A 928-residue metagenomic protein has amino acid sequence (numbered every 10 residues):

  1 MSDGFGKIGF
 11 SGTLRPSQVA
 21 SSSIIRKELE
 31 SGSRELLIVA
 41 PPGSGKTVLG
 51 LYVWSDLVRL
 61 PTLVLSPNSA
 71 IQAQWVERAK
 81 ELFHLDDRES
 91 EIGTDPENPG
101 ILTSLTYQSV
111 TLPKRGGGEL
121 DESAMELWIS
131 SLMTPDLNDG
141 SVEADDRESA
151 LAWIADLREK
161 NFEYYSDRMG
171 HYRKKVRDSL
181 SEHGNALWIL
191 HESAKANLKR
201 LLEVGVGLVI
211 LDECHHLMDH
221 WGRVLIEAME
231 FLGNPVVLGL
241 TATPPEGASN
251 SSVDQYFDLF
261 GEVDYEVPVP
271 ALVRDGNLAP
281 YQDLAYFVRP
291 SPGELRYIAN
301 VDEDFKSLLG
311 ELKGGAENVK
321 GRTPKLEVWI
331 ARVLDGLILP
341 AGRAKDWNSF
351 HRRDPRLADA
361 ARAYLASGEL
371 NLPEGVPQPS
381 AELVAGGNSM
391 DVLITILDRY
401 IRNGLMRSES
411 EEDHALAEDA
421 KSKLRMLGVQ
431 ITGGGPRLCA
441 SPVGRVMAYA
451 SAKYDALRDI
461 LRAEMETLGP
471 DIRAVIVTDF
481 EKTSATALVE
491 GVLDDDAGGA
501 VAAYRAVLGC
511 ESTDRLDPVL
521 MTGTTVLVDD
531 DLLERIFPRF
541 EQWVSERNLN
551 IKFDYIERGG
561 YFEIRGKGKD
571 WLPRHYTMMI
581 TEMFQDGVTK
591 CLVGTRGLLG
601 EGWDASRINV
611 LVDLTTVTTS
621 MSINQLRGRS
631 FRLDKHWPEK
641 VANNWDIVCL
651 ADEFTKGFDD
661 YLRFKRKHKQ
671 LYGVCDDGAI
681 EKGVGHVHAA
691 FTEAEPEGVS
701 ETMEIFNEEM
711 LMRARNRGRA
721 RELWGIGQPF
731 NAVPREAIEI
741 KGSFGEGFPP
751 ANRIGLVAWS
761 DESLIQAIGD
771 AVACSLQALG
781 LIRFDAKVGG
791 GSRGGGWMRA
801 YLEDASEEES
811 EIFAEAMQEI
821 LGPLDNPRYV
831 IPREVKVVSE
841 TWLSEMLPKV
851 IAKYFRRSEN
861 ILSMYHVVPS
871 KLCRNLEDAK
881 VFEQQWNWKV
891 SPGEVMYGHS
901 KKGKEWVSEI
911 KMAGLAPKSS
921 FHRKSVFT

Functional and structural regions predicted by a protein language model:
M1-L37: Conserved pre-motif I regulatory segment
F5, I38, R425-M426, G434 (+7 more regions): Non-catalytic terminal extensions of ATP-dependent helicases
S31-V53, L217: Walker A/P-loop
P41-S44, P96-T103, R115, S130-A186 (+10 more regions): Conserved C-terminal RecA-like helicase domain
T47, Y52-F83, T106-L112, W221 (+2 more regions): Conserved Walker A/P-loop ATP-binding site and its immediately adjacent core in helicase/helicase-like ATPase domains
T62, A70-E97, P113-W128, F257-F260: Conserved helix-turn-beta segment of the N-terminal RecA-like "Helicase ATP-binding" lobe in SF1/SF2 helicases
H216-L278: Post-DEXD/H (motif II) to motif III coupling segment of the RecA-like Helicase ATP-binding lobe
L272-A279, A605, T618-N624, F631-M712: A conserved SF2-helicase RecA2
